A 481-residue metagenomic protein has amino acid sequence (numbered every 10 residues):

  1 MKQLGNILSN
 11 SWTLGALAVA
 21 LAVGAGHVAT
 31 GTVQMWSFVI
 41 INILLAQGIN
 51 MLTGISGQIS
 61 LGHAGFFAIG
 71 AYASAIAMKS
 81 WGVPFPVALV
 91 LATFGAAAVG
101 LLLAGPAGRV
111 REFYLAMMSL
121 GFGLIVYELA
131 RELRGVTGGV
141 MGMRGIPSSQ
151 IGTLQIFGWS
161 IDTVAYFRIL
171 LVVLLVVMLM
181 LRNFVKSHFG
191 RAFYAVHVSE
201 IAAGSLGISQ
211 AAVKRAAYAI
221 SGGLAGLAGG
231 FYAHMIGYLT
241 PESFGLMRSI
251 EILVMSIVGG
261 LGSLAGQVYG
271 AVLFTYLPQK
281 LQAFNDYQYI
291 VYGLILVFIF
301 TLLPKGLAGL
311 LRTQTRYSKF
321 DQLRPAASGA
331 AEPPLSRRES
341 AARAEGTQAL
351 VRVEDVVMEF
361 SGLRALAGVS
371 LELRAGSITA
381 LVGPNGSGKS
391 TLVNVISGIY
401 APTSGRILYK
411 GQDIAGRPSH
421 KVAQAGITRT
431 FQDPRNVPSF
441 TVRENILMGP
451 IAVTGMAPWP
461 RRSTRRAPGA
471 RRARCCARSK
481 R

Functional and structural regions predicted by a protein language model:
M1-P333: Transmembrane alpha-helices and adjacent helix-loop boundaries
V351-V353, L366: Conserved structural motif at the start of ABC-family nucleotide-binding domains
T379-P384: The feature captures the beta-strand-to-loop junction immediately N-terminal to the Walker
S390-T391: Conserved Walker
S397: Helix-to-loop junction immediately C-terminal to a conserved catalytic motif
G405-Q412, A425: Conserved ABC transporter NBD signature motif
F440-R481: ABC-family P-loop ATPase nucleotide-binding domains
